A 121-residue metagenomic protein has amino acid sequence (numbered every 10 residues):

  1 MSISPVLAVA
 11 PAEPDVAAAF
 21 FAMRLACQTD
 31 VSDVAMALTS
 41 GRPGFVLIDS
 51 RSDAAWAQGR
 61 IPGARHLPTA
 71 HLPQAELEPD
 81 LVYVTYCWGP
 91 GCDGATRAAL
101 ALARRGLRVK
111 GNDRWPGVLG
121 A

Functional and structural regions predicted by a protein language model:
M1-A55: Flexible, polar/low-complexity N-terminal or interdomain linker segments that lie immediately upstream of folded
D33, R65-L72: A short, well-structured beta->alpha microelement
L38, H71-D80: Short amphipathic alpha-helix with an adjacent loop that forms part of the alpha/beta core around
L47, A64-H66, V109-G111: Conserved beta-strand scaffold positions in the cores of enzyme catalytic domains, especially in NTP/NDP-utilizing
A54, P73, G91: Glycine-rich nucleotide phosphate-binding loop and flanking beta-alpha elements of Rossmann-like dinucleotide-binding
W56-P62, Q74-E78, G120-A121: Short loop/helix-cap segments at secondary-structure boundaries that form the rim of catalytic
G59-A64, A103-L107: Short helix-loop-beta junction
L77-G120: Catalytic cysteine-centered active loop of the rhodanese-like fold, especially the PTP/DSP P-loop
